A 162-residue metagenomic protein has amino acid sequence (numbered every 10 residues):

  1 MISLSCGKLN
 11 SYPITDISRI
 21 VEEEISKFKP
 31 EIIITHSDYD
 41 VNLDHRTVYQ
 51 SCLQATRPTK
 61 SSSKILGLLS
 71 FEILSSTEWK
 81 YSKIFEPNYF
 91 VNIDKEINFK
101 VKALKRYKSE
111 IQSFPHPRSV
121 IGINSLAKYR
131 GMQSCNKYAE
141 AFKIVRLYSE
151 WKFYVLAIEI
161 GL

Functional and structural regions predicted by a protein language model:
M1-K64, S70, S125-K137, S149-G161: Active-site beta-strand->loop->alpha-helix modules in alpha/beta enzyme cores, enriched in Gly/His/Asp(Glu)
K64-G67, I73-L162: The feature marks non-catalytic terminal segments
